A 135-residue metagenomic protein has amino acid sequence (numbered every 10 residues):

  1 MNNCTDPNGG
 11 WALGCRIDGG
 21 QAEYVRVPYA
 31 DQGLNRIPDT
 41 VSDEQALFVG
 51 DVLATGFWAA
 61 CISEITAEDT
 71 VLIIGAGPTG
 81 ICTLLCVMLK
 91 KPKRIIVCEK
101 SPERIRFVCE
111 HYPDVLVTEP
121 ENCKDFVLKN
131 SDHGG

Functional and structural regions predicted by a protein language model:
M1-L34: Glycine-rich phosphate/adenylate-binding loop and adjacent beta-alpha elements of nucleotide- or dinucleotide-binding
I17-D18, V27, T40, E64-I65 (+2 more regions): Solvent-exposed alpha-helices and their adjacent loops that cap or buttress functional pockets in soluble metabolic
G19, D39-C61, I74-C82: A glycine-rich, Thr/Ser-enriched phosphate-binding loop motif common to dinucleotide/cofactor-binding enzymes
V27-Y29, D39, P120-N122: Active-site donor-binding loop signature of nucleotide-sugar glycosyltransferases
G33, T55, T79, R104 (+1 more regions): Short phosphate-engaging motifs
T40-S42, E64-T70, H133-G134: Short helix-loop-beta connector
T70-A76, L85-G135: Adenosine-nucleotide cofactor-binding segment
